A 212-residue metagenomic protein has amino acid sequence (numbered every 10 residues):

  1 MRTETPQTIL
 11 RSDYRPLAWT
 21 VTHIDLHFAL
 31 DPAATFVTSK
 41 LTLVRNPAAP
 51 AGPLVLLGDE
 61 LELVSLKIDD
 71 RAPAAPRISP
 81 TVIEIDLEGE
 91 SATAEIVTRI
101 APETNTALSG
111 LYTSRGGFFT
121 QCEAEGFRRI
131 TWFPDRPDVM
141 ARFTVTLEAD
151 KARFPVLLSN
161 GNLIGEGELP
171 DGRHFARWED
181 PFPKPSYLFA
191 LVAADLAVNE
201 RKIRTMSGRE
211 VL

Functional and structural regions predicted by a protein language model:
M1-F36, Y112-Q121, F133, P137: N-terminal, polar/Ser/Thr-rich
A18, V37, V64, R201-M206 (+1 more regions): Mature, function-bearing regions of proteins
V21-H27, S79-I85, F127-W132, S159-N162: Short structured motifs
F28-P32, L41-P47, T98-P102, A149-K151: Beta-strand elements of well-folded, non-transmembrane domains
T38-L61, T131-R136, M140-D150: Surface-exposed beta-strand/loop patches in extracellular or lumenal glycoproteins
N46-L54, G58-S114, D135, P170-R177: A surface-exposed beta-strand-loop module
D135-L212: Hydrophobic helix-coil surface modules that form long, contiguous segments used for peptide/substrate interaction
